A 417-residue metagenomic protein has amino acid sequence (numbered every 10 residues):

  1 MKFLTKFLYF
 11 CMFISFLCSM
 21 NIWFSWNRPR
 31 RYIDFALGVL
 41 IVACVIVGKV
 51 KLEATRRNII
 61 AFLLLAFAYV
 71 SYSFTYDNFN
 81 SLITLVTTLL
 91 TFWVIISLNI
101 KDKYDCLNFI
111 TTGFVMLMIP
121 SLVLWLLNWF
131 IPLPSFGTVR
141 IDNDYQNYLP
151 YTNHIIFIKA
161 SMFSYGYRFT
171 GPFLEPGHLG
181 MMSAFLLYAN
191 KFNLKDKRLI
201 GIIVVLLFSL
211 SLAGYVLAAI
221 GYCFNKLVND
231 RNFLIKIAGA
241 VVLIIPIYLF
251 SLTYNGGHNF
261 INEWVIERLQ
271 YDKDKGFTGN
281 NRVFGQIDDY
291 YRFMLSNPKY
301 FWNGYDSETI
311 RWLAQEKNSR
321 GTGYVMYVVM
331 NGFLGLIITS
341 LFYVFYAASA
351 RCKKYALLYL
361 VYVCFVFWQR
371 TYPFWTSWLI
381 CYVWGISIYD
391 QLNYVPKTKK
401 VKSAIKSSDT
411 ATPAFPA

Functional and structural regions predicted by a protein language model:
M1-C18, I22-V70, D390-A417: Transmembrane signal-anchor hairpin modules in multi-pass inner-membrane enzymes, especially those that act on
K2, L37-K51, S183-F192, F333-R351: Hydrophobic, aromatic-rich transmembrane alpha-helices and their immediate juxtamembrane boundary segments
F13-N27, S71-F74, F79-I83, G323-Y324 (+2 more regions): Membrane helix-loop boundary segments at the extracytoplasmic
M20-N27, F260-N331: Long extracytoplasmic/lumenal interhelical loops at the membrane interface of multi-pass membrane proteins
V45, S73-W129, T339-Y343: Transmembrane alpha-helical segments and their membrane-water interfaces
T111-I131, I158-L210, Y215-L227: Alpha-helical transmembrane segments of multi-pass inner-membrane proteins
V123-W129, N229-D272, S296: A membrane-periplasm/extracellular boundary helix in multi-pass inner-membrane enzymes that assemble envelope glycans
A219-K226, I235-V242, Y327-C364, Y394: Hydrophobic transmembrane alpha-helices and their immediate junctions
